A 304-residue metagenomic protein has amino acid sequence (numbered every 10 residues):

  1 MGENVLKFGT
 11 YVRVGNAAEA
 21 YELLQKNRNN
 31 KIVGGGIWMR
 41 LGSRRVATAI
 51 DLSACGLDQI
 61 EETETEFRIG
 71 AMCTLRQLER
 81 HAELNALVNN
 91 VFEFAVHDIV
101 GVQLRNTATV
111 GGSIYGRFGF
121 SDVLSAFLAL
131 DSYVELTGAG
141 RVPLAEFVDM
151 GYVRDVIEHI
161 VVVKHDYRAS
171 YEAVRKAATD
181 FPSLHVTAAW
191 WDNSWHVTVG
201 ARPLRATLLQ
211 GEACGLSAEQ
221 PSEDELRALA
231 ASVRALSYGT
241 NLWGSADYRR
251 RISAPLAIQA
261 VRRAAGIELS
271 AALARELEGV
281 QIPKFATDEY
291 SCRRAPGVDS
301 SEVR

Functional and structural regions predicted by a protein language model:
M1-R304: C-terminal structural segment of proteins
